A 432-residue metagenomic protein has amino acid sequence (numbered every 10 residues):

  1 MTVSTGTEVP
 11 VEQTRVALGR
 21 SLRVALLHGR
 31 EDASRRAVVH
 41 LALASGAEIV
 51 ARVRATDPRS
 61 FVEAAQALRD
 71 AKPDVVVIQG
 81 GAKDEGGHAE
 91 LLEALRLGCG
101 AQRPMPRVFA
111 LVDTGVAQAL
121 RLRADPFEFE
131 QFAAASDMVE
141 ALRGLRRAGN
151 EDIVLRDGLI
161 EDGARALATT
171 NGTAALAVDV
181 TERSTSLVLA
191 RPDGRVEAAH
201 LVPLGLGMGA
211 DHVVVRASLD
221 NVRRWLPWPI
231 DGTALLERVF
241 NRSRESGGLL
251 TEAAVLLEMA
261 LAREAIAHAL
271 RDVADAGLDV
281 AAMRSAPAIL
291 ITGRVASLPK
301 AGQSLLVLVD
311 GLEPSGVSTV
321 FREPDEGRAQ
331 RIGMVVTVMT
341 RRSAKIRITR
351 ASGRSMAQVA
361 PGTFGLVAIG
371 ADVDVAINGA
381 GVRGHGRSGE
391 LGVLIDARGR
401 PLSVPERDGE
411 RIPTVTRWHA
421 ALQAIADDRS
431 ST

Functional and structural regions predicted by a protein language model:
M1-E8, S45, L261: Helix-enriched interaction subdomains in cytosolic or periplasmic regions, typified by TIR/SEFIR signaling/NADase cores
M1-S4, L22-L27, R36, A65-D84 (+1 more regions): Gly/Thr-rich phosphate-binding beta-strand-loop-beta motif of the actin/hexokinase/Hsp70
P10-G19, R52-A71, A141-A175, V273-A274: Conserved phosphate-binding catalytic cores of ATP/NTP-utilizing and phosphoryl-transfer enzymes
P10-R35, G80, A296-P299: Short beta-strand-loop/turn "lid" adjacent to the catalytic site in phosphate-handling enzymes
E31-A33, P58, G81-G86, G115-V116 (+2 more regions): Short acidic, S/G/P-rich loop/turn micro-motifs used as interaction or catalytic elements
H40-E48: Short helix-loop-beta junction
A64-V139, G144: Internal, well-ordered domain-core segments that constitute the primary functional module of diverse proteins
D152-A177, E182-T432: Helical "lid/coupling" subdomains associated with nucleotide-phosphate turnover
